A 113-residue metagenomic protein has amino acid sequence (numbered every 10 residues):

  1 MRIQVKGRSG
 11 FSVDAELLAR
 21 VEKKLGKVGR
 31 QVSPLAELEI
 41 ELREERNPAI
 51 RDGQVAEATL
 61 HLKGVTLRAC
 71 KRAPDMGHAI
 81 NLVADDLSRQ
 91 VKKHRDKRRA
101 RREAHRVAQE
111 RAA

Functional and structural regions predicted by a protein language model:
M1-A113: N-terminal, polar/charged subdomain of small-to-medium soluble alpha/beta proteins
